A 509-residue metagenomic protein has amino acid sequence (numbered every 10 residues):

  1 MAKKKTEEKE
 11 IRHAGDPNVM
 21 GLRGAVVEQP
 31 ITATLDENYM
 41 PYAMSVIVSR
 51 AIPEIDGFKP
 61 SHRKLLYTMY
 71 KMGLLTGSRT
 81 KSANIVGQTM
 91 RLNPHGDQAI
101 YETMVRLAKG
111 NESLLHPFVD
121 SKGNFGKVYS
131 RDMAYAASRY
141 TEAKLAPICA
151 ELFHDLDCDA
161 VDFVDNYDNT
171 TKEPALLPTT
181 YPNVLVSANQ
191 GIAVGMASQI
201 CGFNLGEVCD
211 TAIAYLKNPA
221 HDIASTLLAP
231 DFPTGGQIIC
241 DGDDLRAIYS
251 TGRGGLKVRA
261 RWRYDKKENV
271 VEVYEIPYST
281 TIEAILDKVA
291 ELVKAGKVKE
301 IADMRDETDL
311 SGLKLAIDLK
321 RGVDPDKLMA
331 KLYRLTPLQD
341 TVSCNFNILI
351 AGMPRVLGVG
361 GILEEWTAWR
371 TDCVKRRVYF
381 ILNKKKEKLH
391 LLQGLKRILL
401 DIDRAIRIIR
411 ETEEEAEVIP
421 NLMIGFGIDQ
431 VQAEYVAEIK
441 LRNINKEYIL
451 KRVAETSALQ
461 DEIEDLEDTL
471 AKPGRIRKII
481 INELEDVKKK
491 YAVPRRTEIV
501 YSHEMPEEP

Functional and structural regions predicted by a protein language model:
M1-G252, K314-A316: Catalytic phosphate-handling regions of large nucleic-acid enzymes and associated NTPases
A2-A14, L22-V26, P30, Q190-I192 (+1 more regions): C-terminal interaction appendages of subunits in large macromolecular complexes
